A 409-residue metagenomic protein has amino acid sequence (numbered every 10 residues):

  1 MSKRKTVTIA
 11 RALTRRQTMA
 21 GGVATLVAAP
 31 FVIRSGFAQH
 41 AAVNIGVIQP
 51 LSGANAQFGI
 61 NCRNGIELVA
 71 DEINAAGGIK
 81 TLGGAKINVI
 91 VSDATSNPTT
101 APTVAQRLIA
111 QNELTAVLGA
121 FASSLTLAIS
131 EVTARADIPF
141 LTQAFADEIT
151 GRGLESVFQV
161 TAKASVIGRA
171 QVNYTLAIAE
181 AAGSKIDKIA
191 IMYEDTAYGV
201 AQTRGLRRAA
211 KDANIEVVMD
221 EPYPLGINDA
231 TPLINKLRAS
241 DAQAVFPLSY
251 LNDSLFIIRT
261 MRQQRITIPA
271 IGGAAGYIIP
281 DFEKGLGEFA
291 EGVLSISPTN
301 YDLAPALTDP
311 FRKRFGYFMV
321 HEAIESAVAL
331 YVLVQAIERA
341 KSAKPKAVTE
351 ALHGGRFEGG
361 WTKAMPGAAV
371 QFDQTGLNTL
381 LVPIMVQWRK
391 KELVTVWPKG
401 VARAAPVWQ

Functional and structural regions predicted by a protein language model:
S2-T8, T14-M19, A29-Q409: Extracytosolic ligand-binding ectodomains
V23-V27: Gram-negative bacterial Sec-dependent N-terminal signal peptides
